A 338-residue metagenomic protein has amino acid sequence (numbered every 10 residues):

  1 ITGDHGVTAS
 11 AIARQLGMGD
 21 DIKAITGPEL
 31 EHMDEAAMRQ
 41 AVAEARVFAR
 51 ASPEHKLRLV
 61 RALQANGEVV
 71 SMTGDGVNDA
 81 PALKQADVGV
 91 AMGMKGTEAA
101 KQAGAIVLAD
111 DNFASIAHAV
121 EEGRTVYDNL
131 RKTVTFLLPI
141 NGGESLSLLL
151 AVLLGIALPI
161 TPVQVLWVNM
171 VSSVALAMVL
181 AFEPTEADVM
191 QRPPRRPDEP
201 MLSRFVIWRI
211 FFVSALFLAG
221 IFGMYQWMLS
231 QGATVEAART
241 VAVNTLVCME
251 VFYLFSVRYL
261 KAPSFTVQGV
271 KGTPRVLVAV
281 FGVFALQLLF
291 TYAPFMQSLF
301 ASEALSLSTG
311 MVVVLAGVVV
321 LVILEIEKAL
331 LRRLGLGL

Functional and structural regions predicted by a protein language model:
I1-A11, V70, A215, V251 (+1 more regions): Substrate-recognition element of Asp-dependent hydrolases with the DxDx(T/V) motif
L16, D20-M72, A86, A91-A262: Membrane-embedded transport module
L83: Basic, alpha-helical nucleic-acid-binding regions used in initiation and control of genome expression
V165-L166, F205-V206, R239-A242, S298-G317: Structural signal for the N-terminal portions of transmembrane helices and their immediately preceding loop/interface
F217-M224, G282-S298: Hydrophobic alpha-helical transmembrane segments in multi-pass integral membrane proteins
L229-T234, P263-T266, F295-E303: Membrane-interface helix termini and inter-helical loops of multi-pass transporters
T266-P274, L338: Cytoplasmic-side transmembrane-helix entry/capping segments in multi-pass membrane proteins
I326-G337: Membrane-interface capping segments at transmembrane-helix boundaries
